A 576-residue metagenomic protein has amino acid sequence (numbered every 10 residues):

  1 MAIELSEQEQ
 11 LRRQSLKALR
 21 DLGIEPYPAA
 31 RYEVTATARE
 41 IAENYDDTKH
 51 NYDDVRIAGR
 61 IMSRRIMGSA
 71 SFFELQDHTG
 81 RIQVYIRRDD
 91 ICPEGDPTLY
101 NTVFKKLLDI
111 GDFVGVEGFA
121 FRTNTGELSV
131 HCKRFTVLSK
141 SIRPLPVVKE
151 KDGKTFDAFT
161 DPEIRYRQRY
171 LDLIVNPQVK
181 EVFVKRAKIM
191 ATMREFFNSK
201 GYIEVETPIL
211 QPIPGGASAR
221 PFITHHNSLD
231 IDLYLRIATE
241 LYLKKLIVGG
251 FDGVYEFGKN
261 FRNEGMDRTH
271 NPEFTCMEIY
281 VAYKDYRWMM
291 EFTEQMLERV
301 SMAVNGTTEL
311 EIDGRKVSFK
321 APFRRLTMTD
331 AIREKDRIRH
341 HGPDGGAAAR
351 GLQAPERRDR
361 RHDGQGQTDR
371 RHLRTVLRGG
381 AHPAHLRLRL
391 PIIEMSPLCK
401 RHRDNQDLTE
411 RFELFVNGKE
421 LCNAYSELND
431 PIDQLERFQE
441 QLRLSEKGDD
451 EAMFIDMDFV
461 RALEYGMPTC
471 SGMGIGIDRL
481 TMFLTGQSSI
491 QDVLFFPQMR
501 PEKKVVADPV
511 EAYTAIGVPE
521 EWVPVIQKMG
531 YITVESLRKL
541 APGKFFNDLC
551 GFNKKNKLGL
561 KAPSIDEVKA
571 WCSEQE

Functional and structural regions predicted by a protein language model:
M1-V505: Class II aminoacyl-tRNA synthetase catalytic cores and aaRS-like
E502-E576: Compact, charge-rich alpha-helical regulatory domains located at protein termini
